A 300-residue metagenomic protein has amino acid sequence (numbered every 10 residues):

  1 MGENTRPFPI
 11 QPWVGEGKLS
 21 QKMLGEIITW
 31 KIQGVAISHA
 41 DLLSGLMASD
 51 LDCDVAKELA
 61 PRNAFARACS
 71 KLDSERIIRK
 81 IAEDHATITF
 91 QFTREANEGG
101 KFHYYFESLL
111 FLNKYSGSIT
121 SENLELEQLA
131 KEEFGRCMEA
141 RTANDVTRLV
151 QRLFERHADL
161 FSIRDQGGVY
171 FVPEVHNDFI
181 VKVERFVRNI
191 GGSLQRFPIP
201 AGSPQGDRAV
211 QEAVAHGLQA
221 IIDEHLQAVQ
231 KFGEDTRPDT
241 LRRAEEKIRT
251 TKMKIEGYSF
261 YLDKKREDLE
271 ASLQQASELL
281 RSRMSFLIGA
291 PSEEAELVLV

Functional and structural regions predicted by a protein language model:
M1-E3, L299-V300: Non-Sec secretion/translocation targeting segments of pathogen effectors
G2, I37-K57, N63-S70, A140-R148 (+1 more regions): Terminal interaction module
G2-L126, A130, F134: Charge-rich, low-complexity segments
L126-E127, Q219-V300: C-terminal accessory extensions appended to soluble enzyme cores
Q151: Active-site nucleotide-donor binding segment shared across nucleotidyl transfer reactions
